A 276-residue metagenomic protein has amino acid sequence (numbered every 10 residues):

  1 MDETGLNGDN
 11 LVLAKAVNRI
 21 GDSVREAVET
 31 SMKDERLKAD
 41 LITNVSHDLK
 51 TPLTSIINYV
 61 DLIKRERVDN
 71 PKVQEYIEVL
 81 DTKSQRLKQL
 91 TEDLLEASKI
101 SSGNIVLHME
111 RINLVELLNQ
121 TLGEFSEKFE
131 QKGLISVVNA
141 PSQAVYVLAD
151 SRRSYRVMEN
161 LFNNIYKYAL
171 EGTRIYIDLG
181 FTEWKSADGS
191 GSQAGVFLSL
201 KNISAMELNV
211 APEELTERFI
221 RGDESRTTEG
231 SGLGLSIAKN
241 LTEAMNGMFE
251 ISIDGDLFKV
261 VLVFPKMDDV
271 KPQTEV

Functional and structural regions predicted by a protein language model:
S102-L107, Y146-A149: Conserved micro-motifs of the catalytic ATP-binding
H108-I112, E130, I135-V145, T182: Conserved catalytic submotifs in the C-terminal HATPase_c
H108-L122: A conserved beta-strand-to-alpha-helix junction within the catalytic ATP-binding
N164-Y166: Short helix-loop "hinge" at the ATP-lid/N-box region of the Bergerat-fold HATPase_c
G172-Q193: Short beta-strand/loop element within the Bergerat-fold HATPase_c
E207-R221: Short conserved segment of the HATPase_c
N246-D254, K259: Glycine-rich ATP-binding loops of the HATPase_c
